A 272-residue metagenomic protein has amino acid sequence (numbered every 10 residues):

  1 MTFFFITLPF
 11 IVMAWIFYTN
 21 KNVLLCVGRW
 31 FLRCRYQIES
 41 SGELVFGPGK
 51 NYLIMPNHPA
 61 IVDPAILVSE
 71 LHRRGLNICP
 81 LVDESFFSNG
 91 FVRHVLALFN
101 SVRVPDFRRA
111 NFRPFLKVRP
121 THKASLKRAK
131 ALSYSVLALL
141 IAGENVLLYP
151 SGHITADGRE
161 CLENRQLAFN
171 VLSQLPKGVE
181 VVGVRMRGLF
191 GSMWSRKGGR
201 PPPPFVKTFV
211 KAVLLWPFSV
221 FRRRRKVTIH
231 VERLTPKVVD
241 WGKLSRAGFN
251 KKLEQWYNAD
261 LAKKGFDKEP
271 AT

Functional and structural regions predicted by a protein language model:
M1-E39, G199-V206, E269: N-terminal membrane-anchoring alpha-helices
F10-W15, L81, R233-W241: Charged, low-complexity surface segments at secondary-structure and domain boundaries
Y18, R119, K123-L126, D240-G248: Charge-dense, low-complexity intrinsically disordered segments
W30-C34, E70, K252, W256 (+1 more regions): Residues that form generic nucleotide/phosphate-binding pockets
Q37-T235: Soluble catalytic domains of membrane acyltransferases
A212, R224-T272: A cross-taxonomic marker for long C-terminal extensions/tails that follow the last structured domain
